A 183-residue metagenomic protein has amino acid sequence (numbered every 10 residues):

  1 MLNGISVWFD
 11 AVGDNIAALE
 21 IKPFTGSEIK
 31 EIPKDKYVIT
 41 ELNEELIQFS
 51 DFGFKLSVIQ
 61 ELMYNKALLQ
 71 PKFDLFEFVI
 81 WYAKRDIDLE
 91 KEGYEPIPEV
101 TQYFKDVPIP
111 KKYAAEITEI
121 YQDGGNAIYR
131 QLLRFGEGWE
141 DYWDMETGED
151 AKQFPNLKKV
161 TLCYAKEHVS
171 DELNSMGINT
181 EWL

Functional and structural regions predicted by a protein language model:
M1-A11: A cross-family detector of function-defining hotspots
L2, D14-A18, A114-I117: A broad structural signal for short, well-ordered beta-strand segments within beta-sheet-rich domains
N3-I5, L19, K36-Y37: Residue-level marker of intrinsically disordered, low-complexity segments enriched for small/polar residues
V7-F9, L19-I21, V160, T180: Hydrophobic beta-strand residues in large extracellular and virion-surface proteins
V12-I29: Repeat-associated, polar segments at repeat-unit boundaries in modular proteins
F24-F49: N-terminal low-complexity, Pro/Thr/Ser-rich intrinsically disordered segments that act as propeptides or flexible
E44-I59, M63-Y164: LRR N-terminal entry segment and analogous cap-like coil->beta motifs
P155-L183: Leucine-rich solenoid repeat scaffolds
